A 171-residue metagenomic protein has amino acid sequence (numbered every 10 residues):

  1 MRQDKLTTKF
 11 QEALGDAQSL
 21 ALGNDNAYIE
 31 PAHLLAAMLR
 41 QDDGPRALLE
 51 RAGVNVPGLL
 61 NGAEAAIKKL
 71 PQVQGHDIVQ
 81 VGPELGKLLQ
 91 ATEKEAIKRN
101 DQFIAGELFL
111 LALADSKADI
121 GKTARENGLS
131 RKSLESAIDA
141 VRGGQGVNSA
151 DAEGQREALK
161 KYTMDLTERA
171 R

Functional and structural regions predicted by a protein language model:
M1-R171: Histone-fold recognition with a strong bias for associated Lys/Arg-rich disordered tails
